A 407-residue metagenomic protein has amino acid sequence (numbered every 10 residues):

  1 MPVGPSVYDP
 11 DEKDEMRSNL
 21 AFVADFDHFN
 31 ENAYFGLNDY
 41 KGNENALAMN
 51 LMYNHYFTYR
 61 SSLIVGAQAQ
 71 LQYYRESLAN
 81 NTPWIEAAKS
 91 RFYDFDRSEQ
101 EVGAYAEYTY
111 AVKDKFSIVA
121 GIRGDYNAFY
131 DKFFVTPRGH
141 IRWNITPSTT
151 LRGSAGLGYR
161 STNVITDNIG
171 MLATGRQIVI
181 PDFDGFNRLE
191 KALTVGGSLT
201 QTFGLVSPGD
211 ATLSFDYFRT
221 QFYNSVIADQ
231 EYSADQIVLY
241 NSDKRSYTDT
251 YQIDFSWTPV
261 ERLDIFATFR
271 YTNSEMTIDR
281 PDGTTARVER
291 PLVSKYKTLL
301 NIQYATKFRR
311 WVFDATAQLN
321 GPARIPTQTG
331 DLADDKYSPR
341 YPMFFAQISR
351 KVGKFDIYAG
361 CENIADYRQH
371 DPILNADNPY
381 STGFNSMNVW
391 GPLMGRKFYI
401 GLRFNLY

Functional and structural regions predicted by a protein language model:
P2-G4, Y8-E15, Y40-S117, A155 (+1 more regions): Outer-membrane beta-barrel transmembrane domain signature of Gram-negative proteins, especially the mid-to-C-terminal
V3-R17, Y56-S62, K115, S148 (+5 more regions): Short loop/turn motifs that connect adjacent beta-strands in outer-membrane beta-barrel proteins
E12-D14, A24, Y53-H55, T109-Y110 (+10 more regions): Residue-level signature of outer-membrane beta-barrel architecture
E15-N38, D96-A128, F134-R138, R142 (+1 more regions): Surface-exposed extracellular loop regions of Gram-negative outer-membrane beta-barrel proteins
A21-A33, N144, R152, F186-N241 (+2 more regions): Membrane-embedded beta-barrel scaffold of Gram-negative outer-membrane proteins
F26-N30, D39, A69-R75, Q100-V102 (+12 more regions): Transmembrane beta-strands of outer-membrane beta-barrel pores
L213-Q221, N241-Q328, R403-N405: Gram-negative outer-membrane beta-barrel transporters
L319-P326, S349-Y407: C-terminal beta-signal and adjacent terminal beta-strands/loops of Gram-negative outer-membrane beta-barrel proteins
